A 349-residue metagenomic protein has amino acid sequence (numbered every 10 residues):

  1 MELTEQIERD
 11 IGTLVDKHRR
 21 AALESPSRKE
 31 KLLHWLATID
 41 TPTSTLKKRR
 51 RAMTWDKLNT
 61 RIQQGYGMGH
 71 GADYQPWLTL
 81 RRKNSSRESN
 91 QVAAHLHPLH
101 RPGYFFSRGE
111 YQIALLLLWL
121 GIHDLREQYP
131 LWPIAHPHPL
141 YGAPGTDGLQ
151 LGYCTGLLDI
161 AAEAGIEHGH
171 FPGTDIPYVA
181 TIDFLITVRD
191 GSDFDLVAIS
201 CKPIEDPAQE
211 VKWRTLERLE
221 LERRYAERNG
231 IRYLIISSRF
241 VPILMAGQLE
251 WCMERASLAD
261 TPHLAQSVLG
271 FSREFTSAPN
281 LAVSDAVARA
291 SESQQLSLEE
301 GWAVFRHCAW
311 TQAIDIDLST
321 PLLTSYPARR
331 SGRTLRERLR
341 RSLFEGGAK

Functional and structural regions predicted by a protein language model:
M1-K349: Electrostatic, structured charged patches in enzyme active sites and in nucleic-acid/phosphate-binding
